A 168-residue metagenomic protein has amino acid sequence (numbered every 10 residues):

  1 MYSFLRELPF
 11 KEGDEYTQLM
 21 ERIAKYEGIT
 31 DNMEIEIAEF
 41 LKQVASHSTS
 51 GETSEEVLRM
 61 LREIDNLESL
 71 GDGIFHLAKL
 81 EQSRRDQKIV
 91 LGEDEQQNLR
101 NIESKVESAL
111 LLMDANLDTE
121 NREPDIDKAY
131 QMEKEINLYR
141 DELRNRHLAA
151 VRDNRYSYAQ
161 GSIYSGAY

Functional and structural regions predicted by a protein language model:
M1-Y168: Cytosolic, long alpha-helical scaffolding segments
